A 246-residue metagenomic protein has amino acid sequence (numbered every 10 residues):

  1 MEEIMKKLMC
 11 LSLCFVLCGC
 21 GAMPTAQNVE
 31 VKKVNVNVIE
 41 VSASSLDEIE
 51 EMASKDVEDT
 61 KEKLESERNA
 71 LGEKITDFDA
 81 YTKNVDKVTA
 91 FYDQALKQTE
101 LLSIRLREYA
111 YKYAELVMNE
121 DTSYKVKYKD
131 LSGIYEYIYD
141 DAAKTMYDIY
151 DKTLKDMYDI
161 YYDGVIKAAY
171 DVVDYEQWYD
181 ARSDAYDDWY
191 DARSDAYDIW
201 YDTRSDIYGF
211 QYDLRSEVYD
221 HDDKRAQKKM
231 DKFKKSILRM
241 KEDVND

Functional and structural regions predicted by a protein language model:
M1-L8: Positively charged n-region of N-terminal signal peptides that target proteins for export
L8-L17: Sec-dependent N-terminal signal peptides
A26-D93, K97: Immediate post-signal-peptide N-terminus of mature secreted/exported proteins
N28-E30, K97, K144, I149 (+4 more regions): Asparagine/serine/threonine-enriched low-complexity, disordered tracts, especially those forming N-linked glycosylation
D79-A80, R105-T145, I149, M157-A181 (+4 more regions): Long, low-complexity or tandemly repetitive, helically biased scaffold regions used for multimeric assembly/adhesion
M146, Y150, Y161, W178-D246: C-terminal amphipathic alpha-helix
